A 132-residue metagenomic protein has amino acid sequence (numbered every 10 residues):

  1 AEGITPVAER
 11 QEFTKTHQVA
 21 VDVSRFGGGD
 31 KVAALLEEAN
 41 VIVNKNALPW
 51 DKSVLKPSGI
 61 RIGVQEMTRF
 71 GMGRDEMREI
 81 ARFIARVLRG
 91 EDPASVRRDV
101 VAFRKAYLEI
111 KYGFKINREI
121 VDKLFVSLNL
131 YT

Functional and structural regions predicted by a protein language model:
A1: Oxyanion-binding "anion nests"
P6-R74, D122, V126-T132: Conserved PLP-binding catalytic core of the aspartate aminotransferase-like
V54-T132: PLP-dependent enzyme catalytic core of the Aspartate aminotransferase-like
